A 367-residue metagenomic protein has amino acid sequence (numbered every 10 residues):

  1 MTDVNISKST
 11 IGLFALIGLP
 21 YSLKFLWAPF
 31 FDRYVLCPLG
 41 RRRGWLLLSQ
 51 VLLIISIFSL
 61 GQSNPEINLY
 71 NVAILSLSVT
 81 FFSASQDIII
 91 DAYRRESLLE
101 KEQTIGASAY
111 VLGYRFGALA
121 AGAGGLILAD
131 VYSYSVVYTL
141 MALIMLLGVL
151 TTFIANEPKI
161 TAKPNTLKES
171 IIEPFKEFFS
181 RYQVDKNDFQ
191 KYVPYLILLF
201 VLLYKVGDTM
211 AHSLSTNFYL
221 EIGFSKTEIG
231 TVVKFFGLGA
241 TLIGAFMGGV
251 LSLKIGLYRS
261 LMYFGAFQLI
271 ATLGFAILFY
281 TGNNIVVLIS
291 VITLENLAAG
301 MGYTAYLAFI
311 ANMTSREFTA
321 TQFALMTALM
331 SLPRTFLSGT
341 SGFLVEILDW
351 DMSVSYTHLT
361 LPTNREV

Functional and structural regions predicted by a protein language model:
M1-S9, S213-I229: Short amphipathic helix-loop junctions that connect adjacent transmembrane helices in Major Facilitator Superfamily/SLC
K8, E100-A109, T227, R316-L325: Loop-to-transmembrane helix entry/capping segments in MFS-fold secondary transporters and related SLC/MFSD carriers
F25-L39, G244-L257, V345: Helix-to-loop junctions at the C-terminal end of transmembrane segments in multipass secondary transporters
V51-P65, F267-G282: C-terminal ends and interior cores of transmembrane alpha-helices in multi-pass membrane transporters/permeases
Q86-L98, M301-T314: Intracellular juxtamembrane helix-capping segments at the cytosolic ends of symmetry-related transmembrane helices
A107-G122, M330-L337: Glycine-rich segments within core transmembrane alpha-helices of 12-TM secondary carriers
I160-P194: Juxtamembrane intracellular "pre-TM" segments in multi-pass secondary transporters
T357-T363: Conserved small/polar residues in nucleotide/adenosyl-binding loops
